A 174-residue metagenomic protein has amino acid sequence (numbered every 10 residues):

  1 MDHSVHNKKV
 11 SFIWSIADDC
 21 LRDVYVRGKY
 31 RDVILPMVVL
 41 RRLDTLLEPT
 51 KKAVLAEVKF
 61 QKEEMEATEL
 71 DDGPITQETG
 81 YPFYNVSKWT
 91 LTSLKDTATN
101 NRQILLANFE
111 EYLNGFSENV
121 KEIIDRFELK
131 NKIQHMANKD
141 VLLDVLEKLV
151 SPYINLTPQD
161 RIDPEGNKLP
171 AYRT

Functional and structural regions predicted by a protein language model:
M1-T174: Non-catalytic, mostly N-terminal accessory regions of nucleic-acid modification and defense proteins
